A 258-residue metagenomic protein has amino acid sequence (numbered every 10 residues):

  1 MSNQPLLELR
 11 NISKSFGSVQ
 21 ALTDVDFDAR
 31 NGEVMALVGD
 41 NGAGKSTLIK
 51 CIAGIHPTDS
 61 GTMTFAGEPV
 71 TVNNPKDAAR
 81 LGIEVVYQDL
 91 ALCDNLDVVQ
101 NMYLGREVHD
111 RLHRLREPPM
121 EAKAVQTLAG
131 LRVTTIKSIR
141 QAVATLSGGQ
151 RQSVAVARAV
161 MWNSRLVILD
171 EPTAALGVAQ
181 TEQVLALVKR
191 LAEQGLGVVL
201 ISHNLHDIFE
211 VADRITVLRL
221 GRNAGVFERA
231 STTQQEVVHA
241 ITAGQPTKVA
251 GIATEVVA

Functional and structural regions predicted by a protein language model:
S2-A258: Glycine-rich phosphate-binding loops of nucleotide-dependent enzymes
